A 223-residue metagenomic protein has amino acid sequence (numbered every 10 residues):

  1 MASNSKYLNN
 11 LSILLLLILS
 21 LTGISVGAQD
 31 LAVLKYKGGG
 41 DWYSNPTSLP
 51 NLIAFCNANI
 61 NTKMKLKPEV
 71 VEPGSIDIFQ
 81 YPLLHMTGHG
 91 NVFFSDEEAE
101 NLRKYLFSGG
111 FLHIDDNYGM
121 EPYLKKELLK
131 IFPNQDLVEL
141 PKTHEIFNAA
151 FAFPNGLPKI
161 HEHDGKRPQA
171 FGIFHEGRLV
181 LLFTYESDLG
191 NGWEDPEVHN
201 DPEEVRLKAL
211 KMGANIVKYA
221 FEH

Functional and structural regions predicted by a protein language model:
M1-N9: N-terminal secretory signal peptides that target proteins for export/translocation
S12-G23: Bacterial N-terminal signal peptides
S25-L83, T87-G90, V180, D188-L189 (+1 more regions): Aromatic-Pro/Gly-enriched surface loop or interdomain linker that acts as a lid/target-recognition segment
L31, L83-P122: Short alpha-beta junction capping motif
Y36-G40, H89-F93, F111, Y118-P122 (+2 more regions): Solvent-exposed loop/turn segments at secondary-structure junctions within structured extracellular/periplasmic domains
K63-V71, I114-N117, Q135-T143: Surface-exposed patches in mature extracellular/periplasmic domains of secreted proteins
G74, G165-L181: Short, surface-exposed beta-strand/loop micro-motifs that present aromatic residues
K126-L157: Acidic, glycine-rich loop-and-strand cores that form catalytic or ligand-binding grooves in diverse globular domains
